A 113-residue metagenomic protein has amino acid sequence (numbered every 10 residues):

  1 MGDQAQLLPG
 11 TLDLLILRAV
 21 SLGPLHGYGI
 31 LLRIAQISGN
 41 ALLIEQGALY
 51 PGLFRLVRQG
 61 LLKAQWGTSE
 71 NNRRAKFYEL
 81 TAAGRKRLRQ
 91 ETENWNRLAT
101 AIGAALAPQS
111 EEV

Functional and structural regions predicted by a protein language model:
G2-Q6, W66-G67: Short beta-strand/turn micro-motifs at beta-sheet edges
Q4-A48: N-terminal helix-turn-helix DNA-binding core of bacterial DNA-binding proteins
A5, Q46, R74-F77, T92 (+1 more regions): Short, structured helix-loop boundary elements
R18, L32, P51, R89 (+1 more regions): A cross-family signal for key residues in well-ordered alpha-helices that form functional helical elements
L49-L56: Basic amphipathic alpha-helical segments that dock to polyanions
V57-R74, E79: Beta-hairpin "wing" of winged helix-turn-helix
L80-G84: Accessory beta->alpha helical hairpin/"wing" motif in late/C-terminal subdomains of nucleic-acid enzymes
K86-V113: Amphipathic alpha-helical dimerization/coiled-coil segments that flank or bridge DNA-binding/regulatory modules
